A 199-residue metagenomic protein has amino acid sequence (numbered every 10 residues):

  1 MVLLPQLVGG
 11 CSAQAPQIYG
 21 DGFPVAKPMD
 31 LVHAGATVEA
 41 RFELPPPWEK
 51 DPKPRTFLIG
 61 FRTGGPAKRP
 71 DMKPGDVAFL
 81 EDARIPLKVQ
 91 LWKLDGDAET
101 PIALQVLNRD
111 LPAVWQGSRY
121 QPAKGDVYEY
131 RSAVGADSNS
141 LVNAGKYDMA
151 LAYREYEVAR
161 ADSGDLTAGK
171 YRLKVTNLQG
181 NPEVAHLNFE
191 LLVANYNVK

Functional and structural regions predicted by a protein language model:
L7-G10: C-terminal motif of bacterial Sec signal peptides marking the signal peptidase cleavage site
S12-Q14: Bacterial signal peptide processing site
G20-A40: Post-signal peptide N-terminal segment of mature Sec-exported envelope proteins
A26-H33, D95-D165, E183: Extended, solvent-exposed segments with strong compositional bias
A34-T63: Post-signal-peptide N-terminal segment of Sec-exported extracytoplasmic proteins
P70-K88: Short coil-to-beta strand junction motifs in C2/discoidin
T167-K174: A glycine-anchored, Pro-Gly-centered beta-turn/N-cap motif
Q179-K199: C-terminal edge strands of extracellular/lumenal beta-sandwich accessory domains
